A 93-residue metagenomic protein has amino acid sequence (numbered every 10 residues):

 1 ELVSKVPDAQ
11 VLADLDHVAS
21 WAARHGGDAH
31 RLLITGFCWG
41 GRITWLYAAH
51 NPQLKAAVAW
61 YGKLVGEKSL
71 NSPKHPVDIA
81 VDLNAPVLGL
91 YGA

Functional and structural regions predicted by a protein language model:
E1, Y47-P52, N71-H75: Short, glycine/charged-enriched secondary-structure capping and boundary segments
L2-W39: Gly/Ser-rich "nucleophile elbow"/oxyanion-hole loop immediately N-terminal to the catalytic nucleophile in hydrolases
L15, A19, N51, V87: Short amphipathic alpha-helical/adjacent loop interface patches that line ligand and macromolecule-binding sites
A19-W21, R42-L46, P73-D78: A generic local structural motif
G26-G27, N51, V81-L83: Extracellular/periplasmic catalytic domains that process cell-envelope and extracellular macromolecules
T35, W39-G40, Y61, Y91: Short glycine-rich loop/turn motifs that provide flexible caps or phosphate-binding loops at active sites
G41-P52, A57: Short glycine-enriched nucleophile-adjacent loop and the immediately C-terminal alpha-helix near the catalytic center
A56, G62-A93: The feature captures the conserved acid-bearing segment of alpha/beta-hydrolase catalytic domains
